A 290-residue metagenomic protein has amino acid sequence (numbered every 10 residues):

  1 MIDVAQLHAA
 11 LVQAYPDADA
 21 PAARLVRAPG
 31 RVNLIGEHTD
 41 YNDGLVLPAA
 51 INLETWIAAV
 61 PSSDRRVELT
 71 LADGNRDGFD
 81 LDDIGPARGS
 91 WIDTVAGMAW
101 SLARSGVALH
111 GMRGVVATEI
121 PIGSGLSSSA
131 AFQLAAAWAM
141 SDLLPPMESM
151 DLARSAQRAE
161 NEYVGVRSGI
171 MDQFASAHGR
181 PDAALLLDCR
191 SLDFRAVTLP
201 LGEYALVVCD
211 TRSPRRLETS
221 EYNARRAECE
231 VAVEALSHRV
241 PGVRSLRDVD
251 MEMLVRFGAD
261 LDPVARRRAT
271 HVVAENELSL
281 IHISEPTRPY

Functional and structural regions predicted by a protein language model:
M1-A130, L134-S149, R154-R158, Y163 (+4 more regions): ATP-binding N-lobe of GHMP and related small-molecule kinases
T39, T55, T211, T287-R288: Ser/Thr-centric signal marking residues that sit in or immediately flank functional binding/regulatory motifs
N42, L144-L280: ATP-dependent small-molecule kinase catalytic core of the GHMP/sugar-kinase superfamily and closely related
L102-A103, V273, S284: Hydrophobic residues in alpha-helical segments
I281, E285-Y290: Single conserved hydrophobic/aromatic residue that forms the stacking wall/gate of nucleotide- or nucleobase-binding
